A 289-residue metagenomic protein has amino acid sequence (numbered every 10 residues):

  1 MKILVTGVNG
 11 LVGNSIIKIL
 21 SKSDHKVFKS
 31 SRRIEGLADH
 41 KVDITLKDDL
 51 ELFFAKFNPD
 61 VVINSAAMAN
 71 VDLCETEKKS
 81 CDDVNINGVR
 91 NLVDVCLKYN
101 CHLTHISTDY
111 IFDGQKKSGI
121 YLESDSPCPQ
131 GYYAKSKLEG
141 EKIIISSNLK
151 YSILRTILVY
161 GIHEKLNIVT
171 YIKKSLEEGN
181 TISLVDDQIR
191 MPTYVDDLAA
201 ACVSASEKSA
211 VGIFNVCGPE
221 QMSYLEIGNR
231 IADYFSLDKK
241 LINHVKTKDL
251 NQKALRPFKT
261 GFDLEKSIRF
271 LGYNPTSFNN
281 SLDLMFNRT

Functional and structural regions predicted by a protein language model:
M1-K22: N-terminal Rossmann NAD(P)H-binding glycine-rich loop of SDR-like oxidoreductase domains
T6, G161, L184-I189, F214-Q221 (+1 more regions): Glycine-rich Rossmann NAD(P)(H)-binding loop
I44-V84: NAD(P)H-binding glycine-rich loop region in Rossmannoid oxidoreductase-like domains and their noncatalytic homologs
T76-T104: NAD(P)-cofactor binding segment of oxidoreductase domains
D83, N87-N91, I111-L154, V159-Y160: Catalytic helix-loop patch of NAD(P)-dependent Rossmann-fold dehydrogenases
K142-R190, D197: NAD(P)-dependent short-chain dehydrogenase/reductase
E178, K208-K253, F258-K259: Mid/C-terminal beta-alpha module of Rossmann-like enzyme folds, strongest in SDR-family dehydrogenases/epimerases
S223-N229, K246-M285, T289: Conserved C-terminal active-site "lid" loop/helix of NAD(P)H-dependent oxidoreductases that clamps the redox cofactor
